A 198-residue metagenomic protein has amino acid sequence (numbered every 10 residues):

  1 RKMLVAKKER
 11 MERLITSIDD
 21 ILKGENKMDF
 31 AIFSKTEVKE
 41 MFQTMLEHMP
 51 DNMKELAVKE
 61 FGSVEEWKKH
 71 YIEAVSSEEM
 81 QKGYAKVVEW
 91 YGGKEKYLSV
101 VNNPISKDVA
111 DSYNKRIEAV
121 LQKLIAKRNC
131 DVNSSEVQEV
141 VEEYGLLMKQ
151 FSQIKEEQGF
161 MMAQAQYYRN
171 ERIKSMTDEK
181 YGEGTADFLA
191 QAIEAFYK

Functional and structural regions predicted by a protein language model:
R1-K198: Amphipathic alpha-helical "stalk" segments
